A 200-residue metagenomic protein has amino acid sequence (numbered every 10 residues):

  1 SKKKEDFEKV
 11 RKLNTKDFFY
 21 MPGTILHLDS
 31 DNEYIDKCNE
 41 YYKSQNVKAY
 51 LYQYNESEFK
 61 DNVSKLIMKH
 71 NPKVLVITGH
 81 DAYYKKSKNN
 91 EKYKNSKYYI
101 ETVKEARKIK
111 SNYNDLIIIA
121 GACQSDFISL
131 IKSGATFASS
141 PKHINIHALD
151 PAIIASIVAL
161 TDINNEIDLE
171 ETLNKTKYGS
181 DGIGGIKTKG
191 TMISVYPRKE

Functional and structural regions predicted by a protein language model:
S1-F18: Extreme N-terminal leader/targeting regions
G23-N32: Conserved acidic segment of CheY-like receiver
N39-Y50: Short helix-loop-beta junction
L51-E58: Short beta->alpha junction loops
I67-H80, A135: Proline-aspartate-enriched helix->loop->beta-strand connector
Y83-T102: A short, glycine/acidic-enriched catalytic loop
Y98-I146: Catalytic cores of nucleophile-dependent amide-cleaving enzymes
N145-E200: C-terminal functional extensions of proteins
